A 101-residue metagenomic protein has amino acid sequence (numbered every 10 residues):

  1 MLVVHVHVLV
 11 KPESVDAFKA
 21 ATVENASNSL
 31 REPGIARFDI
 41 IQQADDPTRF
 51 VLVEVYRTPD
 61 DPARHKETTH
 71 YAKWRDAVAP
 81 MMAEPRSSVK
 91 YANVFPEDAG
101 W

Functional and structural regions predicted by a protein language model:
L2, I40-T48, D76-W101: Glycine-rich beta-strand-turn "strand-cap" elements at beta-sheet edges
L2-E32, A36, I40: N-terminal first-folded block
L2-L9, D39-K66: Short, well-ordered beta-strand segments in beta-rich or mixed alpha/beta enzyme and ligand-binding folds
E13-V15, D45, D61, F95-P96: Generic "edge-of-domain/loop-turn" microfeature
A20-A36, V55-V89: An amphipathic, aromatic/His-enriched active-site/gating alpha helix that lines ligand/cofactor pockets
